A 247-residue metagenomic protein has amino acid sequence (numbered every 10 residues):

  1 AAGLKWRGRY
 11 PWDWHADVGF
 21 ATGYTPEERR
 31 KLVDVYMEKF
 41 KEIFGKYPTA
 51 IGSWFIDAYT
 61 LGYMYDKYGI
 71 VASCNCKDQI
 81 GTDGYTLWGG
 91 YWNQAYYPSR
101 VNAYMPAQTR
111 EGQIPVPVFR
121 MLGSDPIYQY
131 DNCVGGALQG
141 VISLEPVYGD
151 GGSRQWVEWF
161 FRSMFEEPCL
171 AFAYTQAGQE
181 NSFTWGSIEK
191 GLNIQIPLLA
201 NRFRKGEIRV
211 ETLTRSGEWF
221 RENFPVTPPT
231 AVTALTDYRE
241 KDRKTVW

Functional and structural regions predicted by a protein language model:
A1, I51-D57, L213-R215: Short, solvent-exposed turn/loop segments enriched in Gly/Ser/Thr/Pro and often Arg
A2, D57-Y63, I80-G84, N181-W185 (+1 more regions): Short catalytic/ligand-binding loop motif for oxyanion handling, primarily in non-cytosolic enzymes, centered on
A2-G23: Aromatic- and acidic-residue-enriched carbohydrate-binding clefts of CAZyme catalytic domains
A21-V35, I56, G152, W156 (+2 more regions): Soluble or luminal CAZymes and related metallo-dependent hydrolases
R29-Y97: Catalytic domains of cell-wall/extracellular-matrix polysaccharide-remodeling enzymes, centered on de-N-acetylation
E42, Y47, P106-E218: Catalytic grooves of carbohydrate-active enzymes
T82-M121: A recognition module on extended beta-rich or small alphabeta surfaces enriched in W/G with H and D/E
V232-W247: Beta-strand-rich N-terminal accessory domains
